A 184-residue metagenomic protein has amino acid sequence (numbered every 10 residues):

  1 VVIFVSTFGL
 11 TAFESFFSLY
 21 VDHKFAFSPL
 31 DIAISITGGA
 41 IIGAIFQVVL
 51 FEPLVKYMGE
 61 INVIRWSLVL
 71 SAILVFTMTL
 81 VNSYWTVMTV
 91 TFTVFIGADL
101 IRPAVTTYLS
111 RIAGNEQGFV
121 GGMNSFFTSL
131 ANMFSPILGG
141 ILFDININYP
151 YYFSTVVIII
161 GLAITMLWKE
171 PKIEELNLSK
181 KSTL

Functional and structural regions predicted by a protein language model:
S15-D31: Short amphipathic helix-loop junctions that connect adjacent transmembrane helices in Major Facilitator Superfamily/SLC
F46-E60, F143: Helix-to-loop junctions at the C-terminal end of transmembrane segments in multipass secondary transporters
N62-T77: Structural signature of the two symmetry-related core transmembrane helices
T79-T91: Helix-loop junctions at membrane interfaces in 12-TM secondary transporters
L100-A113: Intracellular juxtamembrane helix-capping segments at the cytosolic ends of symmetry-related transmembrane helices
A113-I145: A late C-terminal transmembrane helix in Major Facilitator Superfamily
G139-I158: A membrane-interface helix-boundary motif in multi-pass transporters
S154-L184: Multi-pass alpha-helical transporter architecture, strongest for 12-TM Major Facilitator/SLC carriers used
